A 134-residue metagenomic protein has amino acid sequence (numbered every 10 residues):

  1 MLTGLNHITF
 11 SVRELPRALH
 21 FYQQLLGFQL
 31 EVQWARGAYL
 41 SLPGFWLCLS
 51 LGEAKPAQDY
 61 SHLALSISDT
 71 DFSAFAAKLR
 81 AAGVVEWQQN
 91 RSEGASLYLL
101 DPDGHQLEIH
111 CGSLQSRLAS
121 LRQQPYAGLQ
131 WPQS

Functional and structural regions predicted by a protein language model:
M1-P16, L63, A119-S134: N-terminal beta-strand motif that seeds the catalytic metal site of vicinal oxygen chelate
L2, T9-L47: Core segments of cupin and vicinal oxygen chelate
L5-R13, A54-K78, A95-L100, H105: Vicinal oxygen chelate
H20, Q24, S73-A81: Replace "anionic and nucleotidyl ligands
G27-V32, S66-T70, E86-N90: Short linear motifs in intrinsically disordered
Q29-S61, D69, Q106-S113: Conserved short beta-strand elements that form part of the metal-binding/catalytic scaffold of enzyme active sites
A82-S134: Vicinal oxygen chelate
